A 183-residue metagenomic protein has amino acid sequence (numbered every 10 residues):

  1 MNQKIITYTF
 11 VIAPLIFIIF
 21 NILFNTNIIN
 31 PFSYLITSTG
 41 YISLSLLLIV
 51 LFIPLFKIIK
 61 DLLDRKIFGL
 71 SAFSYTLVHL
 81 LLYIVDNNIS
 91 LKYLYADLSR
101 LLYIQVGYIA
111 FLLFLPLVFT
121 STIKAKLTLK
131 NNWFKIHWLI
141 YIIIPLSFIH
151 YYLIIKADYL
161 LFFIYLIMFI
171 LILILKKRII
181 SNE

Functional and structural regions predicted by a protein language model:
M1-E183: Membrane-embedded alpha-helical bundles that constitute the cytochrome b-like, heme-associated redox core of multi-pass
